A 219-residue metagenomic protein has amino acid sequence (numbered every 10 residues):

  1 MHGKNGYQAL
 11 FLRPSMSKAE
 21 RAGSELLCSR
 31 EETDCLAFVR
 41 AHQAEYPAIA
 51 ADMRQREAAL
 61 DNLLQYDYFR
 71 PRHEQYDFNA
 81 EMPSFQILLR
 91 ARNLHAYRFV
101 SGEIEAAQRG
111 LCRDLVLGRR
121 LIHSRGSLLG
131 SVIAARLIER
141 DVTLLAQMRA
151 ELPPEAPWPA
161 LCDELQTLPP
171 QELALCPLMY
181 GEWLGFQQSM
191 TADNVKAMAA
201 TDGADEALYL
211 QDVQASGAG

Functional and structural regions predicted by a protein language model:
M1-G219: Short acidic linear motifs
